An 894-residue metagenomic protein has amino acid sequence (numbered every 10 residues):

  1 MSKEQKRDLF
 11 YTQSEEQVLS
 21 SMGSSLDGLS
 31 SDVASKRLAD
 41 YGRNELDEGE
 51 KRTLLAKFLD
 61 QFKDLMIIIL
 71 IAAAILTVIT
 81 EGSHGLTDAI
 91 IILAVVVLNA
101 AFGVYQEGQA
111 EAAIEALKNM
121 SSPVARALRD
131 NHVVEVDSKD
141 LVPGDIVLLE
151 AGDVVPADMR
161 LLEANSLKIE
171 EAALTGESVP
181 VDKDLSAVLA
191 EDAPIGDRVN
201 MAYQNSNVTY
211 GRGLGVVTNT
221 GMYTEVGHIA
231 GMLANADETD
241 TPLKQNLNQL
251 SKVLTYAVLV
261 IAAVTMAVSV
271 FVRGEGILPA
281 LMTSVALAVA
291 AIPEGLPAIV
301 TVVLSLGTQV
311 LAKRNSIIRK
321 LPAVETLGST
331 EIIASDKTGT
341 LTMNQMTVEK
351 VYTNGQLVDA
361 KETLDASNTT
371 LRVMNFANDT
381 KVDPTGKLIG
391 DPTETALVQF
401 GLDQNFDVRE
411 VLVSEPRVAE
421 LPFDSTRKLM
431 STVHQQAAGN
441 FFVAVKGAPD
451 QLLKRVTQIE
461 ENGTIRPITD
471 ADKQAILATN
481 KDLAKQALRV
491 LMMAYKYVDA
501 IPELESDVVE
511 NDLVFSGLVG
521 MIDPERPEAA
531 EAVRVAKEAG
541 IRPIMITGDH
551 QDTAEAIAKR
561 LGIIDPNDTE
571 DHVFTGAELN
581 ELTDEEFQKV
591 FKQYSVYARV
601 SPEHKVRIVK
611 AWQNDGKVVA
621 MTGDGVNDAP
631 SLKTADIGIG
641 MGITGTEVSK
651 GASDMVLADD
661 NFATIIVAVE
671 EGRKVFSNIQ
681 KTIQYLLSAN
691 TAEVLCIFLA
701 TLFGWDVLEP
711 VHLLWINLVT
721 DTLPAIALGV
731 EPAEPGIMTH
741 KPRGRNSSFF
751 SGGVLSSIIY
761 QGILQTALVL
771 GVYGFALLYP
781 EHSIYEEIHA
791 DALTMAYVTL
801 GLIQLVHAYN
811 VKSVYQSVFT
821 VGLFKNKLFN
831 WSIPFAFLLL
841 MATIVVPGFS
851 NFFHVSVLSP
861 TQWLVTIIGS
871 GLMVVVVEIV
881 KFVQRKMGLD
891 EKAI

Functional and structural regions predicted by a protein language model:
M1-P742, S747-F750, I763, L778 (+3 more regions): Conserved cytosolic headpiece of P-type ATPases
T720, T794-A808: Generic alpha-helical transmembrane segments
S757-V772: Alpha-helical transmembrane segments of multi-pass integral membrane proteins
Y785: Extended substrate/RNA-proximal surfaces in nucleic-acid metabolism proteins
I788-L793: Transmembrane alpha-helix entry/boundary detector in multi-pass membrane proteins
V811: A C-terminal functional module that forms or caps the active site or interfaces directly with catalytic machinery
